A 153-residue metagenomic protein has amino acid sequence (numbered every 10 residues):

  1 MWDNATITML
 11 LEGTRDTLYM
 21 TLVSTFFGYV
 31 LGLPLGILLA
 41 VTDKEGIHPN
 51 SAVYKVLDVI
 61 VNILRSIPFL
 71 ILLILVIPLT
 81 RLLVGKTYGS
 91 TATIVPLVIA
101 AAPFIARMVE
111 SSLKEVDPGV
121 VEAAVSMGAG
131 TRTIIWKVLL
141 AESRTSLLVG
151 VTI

Functional and structural regions predicted by a protein language model:
M1-T8, E45-V53, T133-W136: Short, membrane-interfacial amphipathic segments enriched in basic
L10-V41: Transmembrane alpha-helix signature in integral membrane proteins
L11-Y19, L57-R65, R144, L148 (+1 more regions): Alpha-helical membrane-interface segments at transmembrane helix boundaries
E12, D16, K55-N62, S111-S126 (+1 more regions): Short amphipathic alpha-helical coupling elements at transmembrane boundaries
E12, D16-M20, R65, F69-F104: Loop-to-helix entry region at the N-terminal start of transmembrane alpha-helices in multi-pass membrane transporters
L22, T131-I153: Transmembrane alpha-helices
V30-L35, T91-V95, I99-V121, L148 (+1 more regions): Membrane-embedded alpha-helices of multi-pass transport/permease systems
L38-L75, L97, M108-S111: Cytoplasmic-entry segments and transmembrane alpha-helices of multi-pass inner-membrane transporters
